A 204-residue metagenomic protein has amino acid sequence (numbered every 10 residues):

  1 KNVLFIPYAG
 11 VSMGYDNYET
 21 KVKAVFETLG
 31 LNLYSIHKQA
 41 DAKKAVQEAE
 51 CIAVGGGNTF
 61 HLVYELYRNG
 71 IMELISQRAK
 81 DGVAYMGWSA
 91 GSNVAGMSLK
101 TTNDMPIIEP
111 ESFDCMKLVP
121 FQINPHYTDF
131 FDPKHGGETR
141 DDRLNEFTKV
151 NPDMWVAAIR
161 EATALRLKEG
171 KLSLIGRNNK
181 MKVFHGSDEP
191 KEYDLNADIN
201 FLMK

Functional and structural regions predicted by a protein language model:
K1-G55, E189, A197-K204: N-terminal beta1-alpha1 cap of cysteine-dependent amidohydrolase-like domains
D16-N17, T101, M105-K204: C-terminal and late-domain segments of enzyme folds
T20-K21, Y67-E73, I107, E138-R140: Charged helix-capping and loop-helix junction motifs
Q47-E48, D81, L118: Alpha-helix C-terminal capping/helix-to-coil transition sites in glycosyltransferase folds
A53-G56, R78-S98: Catalytic nucleophile loop
T59-N69, P133-K134: Glycine/threonine-rich flexible loop motifs
